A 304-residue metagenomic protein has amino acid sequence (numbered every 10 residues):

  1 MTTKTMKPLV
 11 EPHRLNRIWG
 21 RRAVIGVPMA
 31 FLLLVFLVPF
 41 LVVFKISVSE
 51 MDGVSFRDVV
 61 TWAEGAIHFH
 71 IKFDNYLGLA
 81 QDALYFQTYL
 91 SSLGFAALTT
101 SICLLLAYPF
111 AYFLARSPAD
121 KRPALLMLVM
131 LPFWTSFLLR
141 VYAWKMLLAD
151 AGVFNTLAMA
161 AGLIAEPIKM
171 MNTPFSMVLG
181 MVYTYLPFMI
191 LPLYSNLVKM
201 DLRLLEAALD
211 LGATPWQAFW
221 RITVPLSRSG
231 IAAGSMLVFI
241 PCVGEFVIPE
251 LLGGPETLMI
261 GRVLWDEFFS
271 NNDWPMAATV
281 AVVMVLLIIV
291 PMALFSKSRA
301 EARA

Functional and structural regions predicted by a protein language model:
T3-I46, F113, P123, M127: N-terminal signal-anchor/first transmembrane alpha helix
T3-P8, P12, Y194-L209, P275-A304: C-terminal transmembrane helix and the adjacent membrane-cytosol boundary/short C-terminal tail of inner/organellar
K7-N16, F95-M130, L204-L205, F219 (+1 more regions): Transmembrane-helix boundary motif in ABC transporter permease subunits
V10, D58-H68, V141-V182, W216 (+1 more regions): Membrane-interfacial helix termini and adjacent extracytoplasmic/periplasmic loops of multi-pass transporters
V27, M127, L131, Y183 (+2 more regions): Transmembrane alpha-helices
L37-A83, A151-G152, G254-P255, A304: Short membrane-interfacial helix/loop motifs at transmembrane-helix boundaries
L37-V48, L105-P109, L138-Y142, N155 (+5 more regions): Membrane-embedded alpha-helices of multi-pass transport/permease systems
F246-N272: Glycine-rich helix-loop "coupling/hinge" segments at transmembrane-helix boundaries in multipass transporters
